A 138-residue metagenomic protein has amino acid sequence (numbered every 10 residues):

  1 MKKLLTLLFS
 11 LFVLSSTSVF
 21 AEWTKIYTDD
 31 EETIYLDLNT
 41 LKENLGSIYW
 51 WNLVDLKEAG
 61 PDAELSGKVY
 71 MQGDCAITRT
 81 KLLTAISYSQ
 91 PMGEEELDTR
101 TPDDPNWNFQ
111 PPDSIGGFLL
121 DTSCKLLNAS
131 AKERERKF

Functional and structural regions predicted by a protein language model:
L4-S15: Sec-dependent N-terminal signal peptides
S18-V69, D74-F138: N-terminal secretory-pathway/extracellular module detecting exported/lumenal segments and adjacent signal-anchor/first
